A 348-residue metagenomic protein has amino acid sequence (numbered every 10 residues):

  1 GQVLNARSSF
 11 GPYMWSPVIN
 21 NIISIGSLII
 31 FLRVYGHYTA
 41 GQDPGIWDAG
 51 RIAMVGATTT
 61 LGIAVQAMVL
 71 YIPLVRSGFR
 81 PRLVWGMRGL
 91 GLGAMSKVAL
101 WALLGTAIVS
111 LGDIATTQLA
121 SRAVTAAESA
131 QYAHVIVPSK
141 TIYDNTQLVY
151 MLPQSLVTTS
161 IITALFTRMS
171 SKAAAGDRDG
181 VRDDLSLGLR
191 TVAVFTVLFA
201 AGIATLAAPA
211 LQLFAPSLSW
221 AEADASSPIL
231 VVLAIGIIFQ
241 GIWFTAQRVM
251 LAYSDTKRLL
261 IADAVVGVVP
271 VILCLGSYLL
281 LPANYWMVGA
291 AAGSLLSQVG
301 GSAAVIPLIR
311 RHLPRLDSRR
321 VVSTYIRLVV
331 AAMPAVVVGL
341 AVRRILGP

Functional and structural regions predicted by a protein language model:
G1-P348: Membrane-embedded alpha-helical bundles of multi-pass transporters/translocases, especially carrier/permease families
